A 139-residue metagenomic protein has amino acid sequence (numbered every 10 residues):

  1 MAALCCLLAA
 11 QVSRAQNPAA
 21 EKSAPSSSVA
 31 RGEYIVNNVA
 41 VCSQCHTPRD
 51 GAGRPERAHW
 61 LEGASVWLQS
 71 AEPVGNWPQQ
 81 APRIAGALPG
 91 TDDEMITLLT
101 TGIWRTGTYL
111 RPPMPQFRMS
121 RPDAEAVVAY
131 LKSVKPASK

Functional and structural regions predicted by a protein language model:
M1-A9: Bacterial N-terminal signal peptides
Q11-R14: Sec/Tat signal peptide C-region and signal peptidase I cleavage site
Q16-N38, A52-R54: Electrostatic cytochrome c docking/interface patches
G32, V39-R49, V127, L131: The canonical Cys-X-X-Cys-His
A40, L61-L98, P115-E125: Electron-transfer interface patches adjacent to heme c in soluble/periplasmic c-type cytochromes and di-/multiheme
H46, T91-D92, T106, R121 (+1 more regions): Ligand-binding pocket scaffold of soluble enzyme catalytic domains
R54-L61: Short cysteine/histidine-rich zinc-coordinating motifs and their immediately flanking basic loops
T101-R105: Glycine-rich, acidic and aromatic/proline-enriched surface loops and short helix-turn segments that act as binding
